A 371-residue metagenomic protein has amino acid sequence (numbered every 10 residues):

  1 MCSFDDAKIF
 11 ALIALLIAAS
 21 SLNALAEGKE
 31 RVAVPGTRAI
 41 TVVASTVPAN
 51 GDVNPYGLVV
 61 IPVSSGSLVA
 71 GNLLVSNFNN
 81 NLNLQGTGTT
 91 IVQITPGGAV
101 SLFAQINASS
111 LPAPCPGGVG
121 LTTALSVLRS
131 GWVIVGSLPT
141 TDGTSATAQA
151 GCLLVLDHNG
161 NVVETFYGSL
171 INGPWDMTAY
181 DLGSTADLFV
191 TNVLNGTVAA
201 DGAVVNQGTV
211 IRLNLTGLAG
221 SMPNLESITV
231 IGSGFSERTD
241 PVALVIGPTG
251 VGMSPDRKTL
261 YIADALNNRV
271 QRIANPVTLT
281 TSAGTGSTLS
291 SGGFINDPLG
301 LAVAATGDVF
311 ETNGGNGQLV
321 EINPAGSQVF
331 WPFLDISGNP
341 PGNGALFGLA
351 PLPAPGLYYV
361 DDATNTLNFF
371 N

Functional and structural regions predicted by a protein language model:
A11-S21: Bacterial N-terminal signal peptides
E30-N50, P96-V119, V155-G173, P223-A243 (+2 more regions): Surface-exposed loop and turn segments in beta-propeller and other repeat-based domains that flank or scaffold
V47-G71, G86, A108-V133, P139 (+6 more regions): Beta-rich, blade/repeat-based domains predominating in secreted/periplasmic proteins but also intracellular
F78-N80, S137-T140, A148, L182 (+9 more regions): Short loop/turn segments immediately following the C-termini of beta-strands
T89-V92, G151-L154, G208-I211, R269-R272 (+2 more regions): A short loop-to-beta-strand structural motif that recurs across blades of beta-propeller domains
I94-P96, L213-P223, I273-T281, N323-Q328 (+1 more regions): Short loop/turn segments immediately following beta-strands, especially the blade-tip and inter-blade linker loops
T197-D201, G208, L225-G284, N296: Beta-propeller domains
S290-P332: Loop/turn-rich, solvent-exposed surfaces of beta-rich toroidal or solenoidal domains
